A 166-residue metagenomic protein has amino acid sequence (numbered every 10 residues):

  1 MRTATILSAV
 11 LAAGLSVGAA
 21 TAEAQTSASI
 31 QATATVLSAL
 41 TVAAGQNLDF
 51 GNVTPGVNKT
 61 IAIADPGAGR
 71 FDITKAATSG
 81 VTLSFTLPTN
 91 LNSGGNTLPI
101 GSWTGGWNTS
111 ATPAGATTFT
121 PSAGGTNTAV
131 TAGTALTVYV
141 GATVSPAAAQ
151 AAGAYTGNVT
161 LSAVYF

Functional and structural regions predicted by a protein language model:
M1-T5: Positively charged n-region of N-terminal signal peptides that target proteins for export
S8-G18: Bacterial N-terminal signal peptides
E23-N96, N127-F166: N-terminal small/polar-rich segments of proteins
N92-N127: Terminal beta-strand-rich extracellular "head" domains that mediate receptor/glycan or other ligand binding
